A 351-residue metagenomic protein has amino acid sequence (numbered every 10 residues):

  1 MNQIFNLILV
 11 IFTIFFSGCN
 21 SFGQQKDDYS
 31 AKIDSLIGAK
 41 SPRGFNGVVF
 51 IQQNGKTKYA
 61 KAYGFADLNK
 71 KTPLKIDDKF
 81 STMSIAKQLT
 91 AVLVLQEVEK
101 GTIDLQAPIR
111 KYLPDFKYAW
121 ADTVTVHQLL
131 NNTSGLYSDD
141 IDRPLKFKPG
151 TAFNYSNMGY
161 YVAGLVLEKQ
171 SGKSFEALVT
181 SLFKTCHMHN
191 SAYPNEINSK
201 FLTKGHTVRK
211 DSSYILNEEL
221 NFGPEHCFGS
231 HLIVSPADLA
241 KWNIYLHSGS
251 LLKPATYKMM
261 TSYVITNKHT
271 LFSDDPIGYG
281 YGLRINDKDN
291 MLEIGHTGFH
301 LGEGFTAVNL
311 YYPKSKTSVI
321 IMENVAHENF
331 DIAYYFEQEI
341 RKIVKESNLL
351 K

Functional and structural regions predicted by a protein language model:
M1-D28: Bacterial Sec-dependent N-terminal signal peptides
Q3, S81-S84, S191, S235: Hydrophobic transmembrane-helix microenvironments that flank and shape a buried ionizable site
C19-A62, E168, E176, T180 (+2 more regions): Catalytic loop of the DD-peptidase/beta-lactamase superfamily, centered on the K-T-G motif and neighboring
R43, F65-K173, K210, I215: Active-site-proximal loop and beta-strand segments within enzyme catalytic domains
K58, F116-V124, G135-D139, T185-N195 (+1 more regions): Secretory-pathway/luminal and periplasmic proteins that interact with or process carbohydrate-rich
N131-F201, N217-E218, P224-A240: Catalytic-site signature segments of enzymes, centered on catalytic residues
N198-Y214: Mobile, glycine-enriched helix-loop/loop "lid" segments at the mouths of ligand-binding/catalytic clefts that gate
